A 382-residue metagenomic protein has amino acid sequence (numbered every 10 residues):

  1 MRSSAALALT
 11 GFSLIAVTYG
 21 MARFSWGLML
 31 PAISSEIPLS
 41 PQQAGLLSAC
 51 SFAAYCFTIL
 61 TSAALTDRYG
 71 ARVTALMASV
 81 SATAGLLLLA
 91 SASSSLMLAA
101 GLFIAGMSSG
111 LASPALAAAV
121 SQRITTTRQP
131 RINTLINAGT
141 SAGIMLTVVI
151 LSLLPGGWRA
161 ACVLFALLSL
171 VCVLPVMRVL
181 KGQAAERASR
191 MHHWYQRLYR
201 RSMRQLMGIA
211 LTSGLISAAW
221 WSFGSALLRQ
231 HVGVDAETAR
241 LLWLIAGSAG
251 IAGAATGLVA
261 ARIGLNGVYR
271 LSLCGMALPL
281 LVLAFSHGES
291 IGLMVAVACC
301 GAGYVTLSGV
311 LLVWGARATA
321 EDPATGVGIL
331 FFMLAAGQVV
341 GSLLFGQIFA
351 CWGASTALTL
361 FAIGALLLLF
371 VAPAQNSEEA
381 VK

Functional and structural regions predicted by a protein language model:
W26-G27, M203-I251: Extracytoplasmic gate region of multi-pass secondary transporters
P38, G70, S91-L96, S286-G288: Helix-breaking motifs and short loop linkers at transmembrane-helix boundaries and internal kinks in secondary membrane
F57-S93: Conserved MFS/SLC helix-loop-helix module at the cytosolic interface between two early adjacent transmembrane helices
T58-G70, A252-L265, F349-A350: Helix-to-loop junctions at the C-terminal end of transmembrane segments in multipass secondary transporters
G101-A138: Cytoplasmic helix-loop-helix junction between adjacent transmembrane helices in 12-TM secondary transporters
T126-K181: Helix-loop-helix hairpin linking two adjacent transmembrane segments in secondary transporters
N266-L311: C-terminal transmembrane helical hairpin of 12-TM major facilitator-type secondary transporters
A318-A354, F361: A late C-terminal transmembrane helix in Major Facilitator Superfamily
